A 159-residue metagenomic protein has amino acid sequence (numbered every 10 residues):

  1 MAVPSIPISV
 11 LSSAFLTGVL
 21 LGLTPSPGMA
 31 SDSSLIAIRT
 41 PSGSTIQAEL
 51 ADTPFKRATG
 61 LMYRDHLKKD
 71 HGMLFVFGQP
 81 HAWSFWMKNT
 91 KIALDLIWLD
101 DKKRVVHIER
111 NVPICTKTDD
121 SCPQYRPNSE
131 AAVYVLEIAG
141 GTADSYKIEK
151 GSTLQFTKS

Functional and structural regions predicted by a protein language model:
M1-I6: N-terminal secretory signal peptides that target proteins for export/translocation
L11-T24: Bacterial N-terminal signal peptides
T24-A30: Signal peptide processing junction and immediate N-terminal pro/mature segment of secreted/exported proteins
A30-S159: Compact, glycine-rich, soluble single-domain proteins
